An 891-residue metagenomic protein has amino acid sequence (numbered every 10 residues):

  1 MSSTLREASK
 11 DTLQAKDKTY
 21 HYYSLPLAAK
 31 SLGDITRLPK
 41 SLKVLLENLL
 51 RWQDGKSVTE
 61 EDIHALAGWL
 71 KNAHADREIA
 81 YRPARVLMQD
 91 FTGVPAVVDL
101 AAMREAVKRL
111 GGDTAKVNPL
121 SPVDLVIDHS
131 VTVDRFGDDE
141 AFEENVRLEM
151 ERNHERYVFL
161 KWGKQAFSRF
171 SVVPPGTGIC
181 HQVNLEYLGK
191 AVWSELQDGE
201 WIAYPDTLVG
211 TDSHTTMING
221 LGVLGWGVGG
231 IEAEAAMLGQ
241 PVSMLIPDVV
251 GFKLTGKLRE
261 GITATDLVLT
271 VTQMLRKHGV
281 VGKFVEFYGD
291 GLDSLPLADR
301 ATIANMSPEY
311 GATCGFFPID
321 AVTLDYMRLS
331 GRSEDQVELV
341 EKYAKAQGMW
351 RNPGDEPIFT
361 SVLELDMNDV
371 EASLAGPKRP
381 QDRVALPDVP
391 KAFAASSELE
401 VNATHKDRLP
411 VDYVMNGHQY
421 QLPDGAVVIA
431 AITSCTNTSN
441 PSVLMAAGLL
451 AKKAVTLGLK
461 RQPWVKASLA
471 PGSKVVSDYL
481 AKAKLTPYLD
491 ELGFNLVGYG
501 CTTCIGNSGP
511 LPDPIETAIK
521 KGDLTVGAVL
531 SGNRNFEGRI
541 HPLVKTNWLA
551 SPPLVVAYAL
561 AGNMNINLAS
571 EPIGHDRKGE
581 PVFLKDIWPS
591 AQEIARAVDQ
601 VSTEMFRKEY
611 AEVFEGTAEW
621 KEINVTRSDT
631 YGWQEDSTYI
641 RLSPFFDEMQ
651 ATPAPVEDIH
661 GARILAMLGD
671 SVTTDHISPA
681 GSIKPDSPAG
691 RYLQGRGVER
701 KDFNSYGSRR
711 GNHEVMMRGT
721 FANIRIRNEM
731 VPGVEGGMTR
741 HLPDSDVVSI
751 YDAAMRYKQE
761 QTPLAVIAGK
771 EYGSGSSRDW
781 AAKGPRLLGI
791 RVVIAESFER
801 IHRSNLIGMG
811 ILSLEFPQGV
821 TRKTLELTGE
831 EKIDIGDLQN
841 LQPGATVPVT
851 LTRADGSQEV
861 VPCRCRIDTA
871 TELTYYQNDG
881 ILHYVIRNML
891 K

Functional and structural regions predicted by a protein language model:
S2-E149, L295-N305, E309-E334, R383 (+2 more regions): N-terminal amphipathic, basic-rich helices that act as targeting or association modules
D54-K257, A264-L269, A372-A375, A394-F494 (+10 more regions): Long, structured ligand/cofactor-binding scaffold of large enzymes
R82, L100-R156, E286-F287, L292-T404 (+4 more regions): Terminal amphipathic helices with adjacent charged low-complexity linkers/tails
M88-G93, F287-S294, T313, V322-S330 (+2 more regions): Conserved short loop/turn motifs at secondary-structure junctions
G199-A344, W350, V443-P463, N495-E609 (+2 more regions): Mobile "lid/hinge" segments at catalytic clefts and subdomain interfaces of large enzymes
Y288-L295, N533, A754-M755, Q759-E799: Extracellular/luminal Protease-associated
D576-P589, R803-Y875: Acidic, glycine-rich flexible loop/linker segments
